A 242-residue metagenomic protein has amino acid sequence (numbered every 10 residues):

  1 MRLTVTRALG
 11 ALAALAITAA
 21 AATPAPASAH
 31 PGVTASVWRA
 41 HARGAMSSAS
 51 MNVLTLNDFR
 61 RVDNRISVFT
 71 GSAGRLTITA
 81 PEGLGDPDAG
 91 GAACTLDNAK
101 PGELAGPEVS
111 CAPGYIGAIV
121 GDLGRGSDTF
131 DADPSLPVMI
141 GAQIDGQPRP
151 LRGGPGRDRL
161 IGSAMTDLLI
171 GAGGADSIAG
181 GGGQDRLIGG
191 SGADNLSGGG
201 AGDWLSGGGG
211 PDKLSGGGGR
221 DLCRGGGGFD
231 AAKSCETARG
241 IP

Functional and structural regions predicted by a protein language model:
M1-A29: Secretory targeting and sorting signals
T23-A132, L136-A142: Extracellular lectin-like interaction modules
S50, V62, S72, A105 (+8 more regions): Repetitive beta-strand solenoid architecture
G91, E108, R220-L222, A232: Mature extracytoplasmic/luminal segments of secretory-pathway proteins
D122-L123, A132, G141-G146, G153 (+9 more regions): Glycine-centered beta-turn/loop sites at beta-strand termini
S127, R157, T166, A175 (+6 more regions): Consensus positions within tandem repeat domains that build extended binding/scaffold surfaces
A231-P242: Short, low-complexity, Pro/Ser/Thr/Gly-rich segments in the mature regions of secreted, periplasmic
